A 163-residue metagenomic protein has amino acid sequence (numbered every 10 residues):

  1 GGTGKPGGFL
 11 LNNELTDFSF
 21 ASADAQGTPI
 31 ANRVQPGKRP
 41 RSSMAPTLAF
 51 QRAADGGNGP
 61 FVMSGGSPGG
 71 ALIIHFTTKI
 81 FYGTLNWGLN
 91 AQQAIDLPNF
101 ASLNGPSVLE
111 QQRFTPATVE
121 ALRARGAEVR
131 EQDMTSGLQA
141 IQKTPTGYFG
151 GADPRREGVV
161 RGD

Functional and structural regions predicted by a protein language model:
G1-Q132: Proteins synthesized as precursors that undergo proteolytic processing into mature forms
R113-D163: Cofactor-centric catalytic regions
